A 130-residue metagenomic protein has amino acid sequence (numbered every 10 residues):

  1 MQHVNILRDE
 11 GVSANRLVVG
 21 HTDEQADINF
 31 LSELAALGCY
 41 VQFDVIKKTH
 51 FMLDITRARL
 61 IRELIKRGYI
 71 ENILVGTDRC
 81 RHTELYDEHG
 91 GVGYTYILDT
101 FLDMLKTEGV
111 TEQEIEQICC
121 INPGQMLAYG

Functional and structural regions predicted by a protein language model:
M1-A26: Divalent metal-binding pocket/active-site signature
M1-Q2, A26-L34, L53-I55: Active-site-adjacent beta->alpha loops and helix N-cap segments on the catalytic face of soluble alpha/beta enzymes
H3-I6, F30, R57-L64, I97-F101: A general structural detector for well-ordered alpha-helical segments in enzyme core domains, enriched
R8-R16, E33-Q42, E71: Glycine-enriched alpha-helix->loop->beta-strand junction motifs that scaffold or abut catalytic
V18-T22, Q42-D44, G76-D78, I118: A cross-family glycoside hydrolase active-site/sugar-binding cleft signature
V19-Q25, D44-R62: Active-site glycine- and acidic-residue-rich loops that bind and position anionic ligands or nucleotide-like cofactors
F43-V45, Y69-G91: Short acidic/histidine-rich active-site segments
Y96-G130: Mid-to-C-terminal alpha-helical segments outside catalytic/metal-binding sites
